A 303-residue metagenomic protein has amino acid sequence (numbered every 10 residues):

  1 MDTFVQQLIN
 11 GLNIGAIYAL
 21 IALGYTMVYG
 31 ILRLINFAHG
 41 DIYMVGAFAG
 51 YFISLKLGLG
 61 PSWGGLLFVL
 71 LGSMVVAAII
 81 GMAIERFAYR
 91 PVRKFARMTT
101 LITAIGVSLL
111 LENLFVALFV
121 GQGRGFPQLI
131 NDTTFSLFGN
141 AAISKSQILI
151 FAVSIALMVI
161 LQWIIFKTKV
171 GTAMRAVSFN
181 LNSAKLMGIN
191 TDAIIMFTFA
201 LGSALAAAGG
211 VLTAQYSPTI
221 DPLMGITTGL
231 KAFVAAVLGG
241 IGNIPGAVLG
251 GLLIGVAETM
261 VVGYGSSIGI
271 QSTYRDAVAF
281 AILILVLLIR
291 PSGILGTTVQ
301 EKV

Functional and structural regions predicted by a protein language model:
M1-I21, A49, G60-F68, F95-T99 (+4 more regions): Membrane-interfacial amphipathic/re-entrant helices at transmembrane-helix boundaries
I14, A141-I220, G239, I244-G250: Helix-loop-helix "hairpin" substructures at the membrane interface of multi-pass membrane proteins
Y25-A47, K94-T99, V170-A173, T191 (+4 more regions): Short, non-helical or kinked segments that cap or interrupt transmembrane helices
I31-L34, A38-A83, F87, Y264-I270: Membrane-embedded helix boundary and interhelical linker motif in transport proteins
A47-F52, S73-I80, I105-F115, F151-Q162 (+3 more regions): Hydrophobic core segments of alpha-helical transmembrane domains in multi-pass membrane transport and ion-translocation
G58, L66-V75, F199-A206, T213-F280: Transmembrane alpha-helical segments in multi-pass inner-membrane proteins
G60-V107, L114, L249-I254, E258 (+1 more regions): Alpha-helical transmembrane segments within multi-pass membrane transporters and channels
P91-V92, R97-K167, I194, M260-D276 (+2 more regions): Transmembrane helix-bundle core of multi-pass membrane transporters and related energy-transducing complexes
